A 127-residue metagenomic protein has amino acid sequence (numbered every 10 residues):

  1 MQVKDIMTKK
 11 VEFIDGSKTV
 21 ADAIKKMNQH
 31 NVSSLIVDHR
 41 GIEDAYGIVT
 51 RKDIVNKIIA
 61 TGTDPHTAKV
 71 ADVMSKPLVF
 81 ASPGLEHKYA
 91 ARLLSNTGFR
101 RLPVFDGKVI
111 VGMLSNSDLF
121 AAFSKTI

Functional and structural regions predicted by a protein language model:
M1-K10, T50-V79, E86-S95, M113-I127: Tandem CBS (Bateman) regulatory domains
I14-V32, V37-H39, A81-G98, F105 (+2 more regions): The conserved cystathionine-beta-synthase
P103, G112: Conserved catalytic/dimer-interface elements of ABC ATPase nucleotide-binding domains
